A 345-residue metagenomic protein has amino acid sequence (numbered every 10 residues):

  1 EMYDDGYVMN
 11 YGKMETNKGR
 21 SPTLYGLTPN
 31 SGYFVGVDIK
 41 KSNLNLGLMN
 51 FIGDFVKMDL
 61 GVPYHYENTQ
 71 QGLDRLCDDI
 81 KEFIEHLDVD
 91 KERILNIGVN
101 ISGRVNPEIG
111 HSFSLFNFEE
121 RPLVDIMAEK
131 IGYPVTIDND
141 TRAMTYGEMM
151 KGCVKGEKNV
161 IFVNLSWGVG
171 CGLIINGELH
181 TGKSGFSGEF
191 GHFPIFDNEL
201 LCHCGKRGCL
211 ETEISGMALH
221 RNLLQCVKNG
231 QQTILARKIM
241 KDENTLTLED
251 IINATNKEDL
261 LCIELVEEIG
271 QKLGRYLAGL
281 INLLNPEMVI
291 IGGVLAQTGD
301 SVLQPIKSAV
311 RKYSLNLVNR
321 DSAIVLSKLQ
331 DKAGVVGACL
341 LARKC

Functional and structural regions predicted by a protein language model:
E1-R20, L24-L60, Y64-E92, I131 (+3 more regions): ATP-binding/phosphotransfer module of carbohydrate and carboxylate kinases, centering on a glycine-rich
G26, V37-K40, V154-K155, F162-L165: Short loop/turn motifs at secondary-structure junctions and domain boundaries
F34-D38, I94-G98, V160-N164, G170-G172: Short glycine-aspartate micro-motif
N50, P107, I174: Short, acidic, Ser/Thr-enriched surface-loop or helix-capping motifs
D59, P63-N159, S301-K312: Glycine-rich phosphate-binding loop and adjoining helix at the ATP-binding site of ATP-dependent phosphoryl-transfer
D140, S166, A338: Active-site glycine-centered loops adjacent to acidic/histidine catalytic or metal-binding residues that shape
G156-I214: Glycine-rich phosphate-binding loop of actin/hexokinase-like ATP-binding domains
